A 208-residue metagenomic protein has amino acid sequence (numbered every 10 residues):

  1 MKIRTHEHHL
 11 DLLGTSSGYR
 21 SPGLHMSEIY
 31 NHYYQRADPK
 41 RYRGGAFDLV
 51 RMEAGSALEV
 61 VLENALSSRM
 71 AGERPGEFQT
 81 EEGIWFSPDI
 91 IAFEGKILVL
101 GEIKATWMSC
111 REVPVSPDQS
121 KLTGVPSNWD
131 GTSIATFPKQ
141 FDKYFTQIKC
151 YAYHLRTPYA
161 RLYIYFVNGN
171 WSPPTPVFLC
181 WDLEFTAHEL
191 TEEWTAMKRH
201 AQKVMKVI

Functional and structural regions predicted by a protein language model:
M1-L100, A105-W129: Metal-dependent nuclease catalytic cores that hydrolyze phosphodiester bonds in DNA/RNA, characterized by
G76-M205: Nucleic-acid nuclease catalytic cores
